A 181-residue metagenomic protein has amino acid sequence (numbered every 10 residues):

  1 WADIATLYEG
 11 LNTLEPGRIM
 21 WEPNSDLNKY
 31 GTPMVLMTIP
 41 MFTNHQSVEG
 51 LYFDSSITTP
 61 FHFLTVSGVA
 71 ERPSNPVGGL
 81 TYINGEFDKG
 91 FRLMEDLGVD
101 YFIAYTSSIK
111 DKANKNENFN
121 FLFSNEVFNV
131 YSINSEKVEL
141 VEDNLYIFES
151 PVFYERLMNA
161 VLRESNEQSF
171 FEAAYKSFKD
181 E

Functional and structural regions predicted by a protein language model:
W1-E181: Extracytoplasmic
